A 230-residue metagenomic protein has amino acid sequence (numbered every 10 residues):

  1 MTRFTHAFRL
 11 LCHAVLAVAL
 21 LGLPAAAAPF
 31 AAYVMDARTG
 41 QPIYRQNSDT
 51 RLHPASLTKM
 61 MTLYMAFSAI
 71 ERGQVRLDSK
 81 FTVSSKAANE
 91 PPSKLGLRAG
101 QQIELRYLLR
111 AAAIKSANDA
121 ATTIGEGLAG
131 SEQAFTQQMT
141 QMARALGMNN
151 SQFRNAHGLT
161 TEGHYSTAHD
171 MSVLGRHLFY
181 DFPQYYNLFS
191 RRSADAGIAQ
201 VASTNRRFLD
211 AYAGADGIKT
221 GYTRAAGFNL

Functional and structural regions predicted by a protein language model:
M1-A7: N-terminal secretory signal peptides that target proteins for export/translocation
T2, H13, T140-A143: Periplasmic/cell-envelope proteins involved in peptidoglycan metabolism and beta-lactam response
A7-C12, T136: Generic alpha-helix initiation/capping and coil-helix boundary signal
L11-G22: Bacterial N-terminal signal peptides
A25-H169, H177-Y180: Active-site-adjacent loops and short helices of periplasmic peptidoglycan-processing enzymes
N149-Q152, T160-Y165, H169-L230: Domain-terminus/edge residues, biased toward the C-terminal soluble/receptor-binding domains of extracytoplasmic
